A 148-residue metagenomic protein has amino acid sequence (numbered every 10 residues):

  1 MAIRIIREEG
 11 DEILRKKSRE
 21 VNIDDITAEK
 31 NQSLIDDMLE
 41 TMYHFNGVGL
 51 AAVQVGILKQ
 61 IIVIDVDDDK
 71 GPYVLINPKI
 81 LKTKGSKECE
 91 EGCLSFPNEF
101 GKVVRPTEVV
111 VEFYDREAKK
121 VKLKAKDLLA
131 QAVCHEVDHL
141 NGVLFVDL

Functional and structural regions predicted by a protein language model:
M1-L148: Positively charged
